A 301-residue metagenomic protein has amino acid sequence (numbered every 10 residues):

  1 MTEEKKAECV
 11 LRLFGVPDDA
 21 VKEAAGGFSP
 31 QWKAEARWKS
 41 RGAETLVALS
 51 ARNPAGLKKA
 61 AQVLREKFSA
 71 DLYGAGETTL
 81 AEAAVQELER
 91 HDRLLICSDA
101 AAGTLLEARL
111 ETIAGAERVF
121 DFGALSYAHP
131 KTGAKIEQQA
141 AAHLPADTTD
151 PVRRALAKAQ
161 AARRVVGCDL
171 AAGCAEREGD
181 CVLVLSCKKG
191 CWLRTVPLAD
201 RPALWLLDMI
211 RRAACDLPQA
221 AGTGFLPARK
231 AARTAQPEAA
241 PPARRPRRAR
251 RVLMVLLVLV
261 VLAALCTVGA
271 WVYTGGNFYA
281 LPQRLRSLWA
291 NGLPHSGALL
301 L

Functional and structural regions predicted by a protein language model:
T2-D18: Short glycine-/aliphatic-rich beta-strand segments at the starts of folded cytosolic domains
L11-V16, V47-N53: Short beta-strand-to-loop capping motifs
F14-E35: Short amphipathic alpha-helix segments
A25-F28, G56-M254, V268: Short alpha-helical segments enriched in small residues
A36-R41: Short beta-strand
A249-G275: Membrane-anchoring helices that localize proteins to membranes
Y273-L288: Ser/Thr/Pro/Gly-rich low-complexity linker/stalk segments immediately outside membranes or between
R284-L301: Short, strongly hydrophobic alpha-helical membrane anchors
